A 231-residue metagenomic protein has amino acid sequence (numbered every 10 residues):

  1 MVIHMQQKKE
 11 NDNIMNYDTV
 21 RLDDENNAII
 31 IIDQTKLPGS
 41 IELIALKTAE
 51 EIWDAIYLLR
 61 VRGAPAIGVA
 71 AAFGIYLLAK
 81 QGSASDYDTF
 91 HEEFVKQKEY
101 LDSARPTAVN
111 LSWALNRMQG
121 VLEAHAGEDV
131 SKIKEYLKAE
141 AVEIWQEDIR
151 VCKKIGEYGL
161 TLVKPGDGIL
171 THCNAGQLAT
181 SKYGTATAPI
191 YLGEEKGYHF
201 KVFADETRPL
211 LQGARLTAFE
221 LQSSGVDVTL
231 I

Functional and structural regions predicted by a protein language model:
M5-Q6, K96: Intrinsically disordered, low-complexity regions enriched in polar/acidic and amide residues
Q7-E50, D54: Positively charged, low-complexity intrinsically disordered leader regions
Y57: Replace "His-x-His-based motif
R60-D227: N-terminal active-site beta-alpha-beta segment that forms phosphate/nucleotide-binding and substrate-recognition loops
L230-I231: Conserved AWS/pre-SET-to-SET junction and N-terminal core of the SET lysine methyltransferase domain, specifically
